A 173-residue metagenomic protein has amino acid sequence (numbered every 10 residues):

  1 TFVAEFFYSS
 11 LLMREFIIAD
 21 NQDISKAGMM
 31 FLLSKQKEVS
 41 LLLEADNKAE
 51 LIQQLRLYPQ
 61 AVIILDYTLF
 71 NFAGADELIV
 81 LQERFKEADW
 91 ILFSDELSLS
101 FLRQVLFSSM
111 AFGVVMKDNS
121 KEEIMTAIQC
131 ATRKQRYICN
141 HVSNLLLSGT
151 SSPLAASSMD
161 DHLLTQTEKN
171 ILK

Functional and structural regions predicted by a protein language model:
M13-S25, M29-L33, I63, L164: Conserved acidic segment of CheY-like receiver
N21, F93-L97, K117-N119: Conserved active-site segment of CheY-like receiver
E38-N47: Short hydrophobic/Thr-rich beta-strand motif most characteristic of the beta2 strand and flanking loop of CheY-like
D46-V62: Acidic, metal-coordinating helix/loop segments flanking the phosphotransfer/catalytic sites of two-component signaling
K48, V62-L81, S94-F101: Conserved phosphotransfer microenvironments
R56-Y58, L81-E87, S108: Conserved phosphotransfer cores of two-component systems
I63, W90, V114-V115: Two-component signal transduction core modules
L102-F107, A111-D161, N170: Short, flexible helix-to-coil linker/hinge segments that flank and couple to helix-turn-helix
